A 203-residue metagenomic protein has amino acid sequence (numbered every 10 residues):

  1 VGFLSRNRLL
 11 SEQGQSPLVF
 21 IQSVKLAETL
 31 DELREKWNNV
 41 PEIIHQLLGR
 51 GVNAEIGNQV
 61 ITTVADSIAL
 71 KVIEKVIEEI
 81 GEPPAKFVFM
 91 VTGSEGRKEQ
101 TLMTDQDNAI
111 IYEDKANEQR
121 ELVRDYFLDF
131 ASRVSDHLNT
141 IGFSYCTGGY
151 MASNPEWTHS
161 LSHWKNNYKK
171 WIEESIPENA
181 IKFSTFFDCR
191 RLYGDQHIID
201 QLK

Functional and structural regions predicted by a protein language model:
G2-L10: Short hydrophobic beta-strand motif reused across regulatory alpha/beta modules
V19-K203: A nucleotide- and high-energy phosphate-metabolite-utilizing enzyme signature
